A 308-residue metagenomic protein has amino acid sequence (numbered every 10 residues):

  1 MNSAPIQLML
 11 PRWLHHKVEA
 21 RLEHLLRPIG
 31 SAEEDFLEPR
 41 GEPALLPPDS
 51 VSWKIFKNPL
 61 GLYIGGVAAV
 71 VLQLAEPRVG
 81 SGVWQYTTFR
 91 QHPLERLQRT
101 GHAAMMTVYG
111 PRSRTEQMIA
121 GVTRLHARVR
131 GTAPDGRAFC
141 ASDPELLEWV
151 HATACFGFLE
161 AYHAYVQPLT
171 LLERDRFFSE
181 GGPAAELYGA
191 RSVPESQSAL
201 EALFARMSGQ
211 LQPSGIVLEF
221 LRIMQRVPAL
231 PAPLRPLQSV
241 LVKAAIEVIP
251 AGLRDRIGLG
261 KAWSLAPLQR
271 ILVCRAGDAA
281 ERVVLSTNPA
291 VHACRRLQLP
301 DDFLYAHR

Functional and structural regions predicted by a protein language model:
M1-W149, T153-R308: Mature, function-bearing regions of proteins
